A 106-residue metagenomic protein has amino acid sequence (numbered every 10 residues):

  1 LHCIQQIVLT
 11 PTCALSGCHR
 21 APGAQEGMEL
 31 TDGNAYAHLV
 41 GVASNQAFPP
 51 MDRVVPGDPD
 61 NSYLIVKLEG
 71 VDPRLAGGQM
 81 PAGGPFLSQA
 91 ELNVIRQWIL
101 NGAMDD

Functional and structural regions predicted by a protein language model:
L1-H2, M104: Onset of an N-terminal alpha helix
H2-Q89, N93: Solvent-exposed helix-loop boundary motif
Q89, N101-D106: Flexible coil segments in periplasmic/lumen-exposed cytochrome c-class electron-transfer proteins
